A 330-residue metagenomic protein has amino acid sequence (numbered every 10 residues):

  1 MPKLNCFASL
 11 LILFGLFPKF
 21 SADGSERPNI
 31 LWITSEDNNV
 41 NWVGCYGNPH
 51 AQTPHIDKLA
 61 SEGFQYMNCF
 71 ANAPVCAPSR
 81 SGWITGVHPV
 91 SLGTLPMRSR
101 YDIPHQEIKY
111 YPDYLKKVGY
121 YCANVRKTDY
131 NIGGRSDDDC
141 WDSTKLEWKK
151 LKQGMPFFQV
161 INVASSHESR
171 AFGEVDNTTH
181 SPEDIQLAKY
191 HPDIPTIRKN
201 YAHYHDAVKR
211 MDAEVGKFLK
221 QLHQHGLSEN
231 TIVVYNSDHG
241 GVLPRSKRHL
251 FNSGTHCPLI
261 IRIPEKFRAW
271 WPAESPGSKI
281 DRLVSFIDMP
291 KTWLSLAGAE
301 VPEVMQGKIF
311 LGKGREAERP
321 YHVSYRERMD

Functional and structural regions predicted by a protein language model:
P2-F7, F20-D330: Formylglycine-dependent sulfatase
A8-P18: Bacterial N-terminal signal peptides
